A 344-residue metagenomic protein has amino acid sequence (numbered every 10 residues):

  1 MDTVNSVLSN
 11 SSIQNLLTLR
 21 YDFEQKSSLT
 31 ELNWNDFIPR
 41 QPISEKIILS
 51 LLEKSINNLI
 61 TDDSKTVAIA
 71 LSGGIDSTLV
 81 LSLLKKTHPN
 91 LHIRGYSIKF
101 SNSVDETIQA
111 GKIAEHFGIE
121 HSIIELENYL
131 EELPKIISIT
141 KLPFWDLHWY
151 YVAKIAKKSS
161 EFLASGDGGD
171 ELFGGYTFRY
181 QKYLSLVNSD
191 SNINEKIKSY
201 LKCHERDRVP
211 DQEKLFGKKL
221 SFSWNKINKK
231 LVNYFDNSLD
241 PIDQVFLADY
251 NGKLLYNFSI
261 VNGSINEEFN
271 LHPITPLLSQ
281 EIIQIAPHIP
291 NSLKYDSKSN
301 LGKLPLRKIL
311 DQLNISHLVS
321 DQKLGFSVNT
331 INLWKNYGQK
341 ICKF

Functional and structural regions predicted by a protein language model:
M1-P39, E53-I56, L147-W149, S327-V328: N-terminal glutamine amidotransferase
S6-N10, L17, L163-S165, L254-L255 (+2 more regions): Short hydrophobic-aromatic micro-motifs
W34-P241, S264-N314, V328-Y337: ATP-dependent adenylate-handling active sites, centered on carboxylate activation for C-N bond formation
E125, S320-G325: Acidic carboxylate-rich catalytic motifs and surrounding loops in phosphoryl-/glycosyl-chemistry enzymes
D240-K253: Bilobed periplasmic-binding protein-like "clamshell/Venus-flytrap" ligand-binding domains
Y250-S264: Short Ser/Thr-interspersed hydrophobic loop/turn segments at strand-loop and sheet-helix junctions that line or gate
Y295-D296, V319-D321: Short, hydrophobic secondary-structure boundary micro-motifs
Y337-F344: Long, continuous compositionally biased terminal/linker segments
